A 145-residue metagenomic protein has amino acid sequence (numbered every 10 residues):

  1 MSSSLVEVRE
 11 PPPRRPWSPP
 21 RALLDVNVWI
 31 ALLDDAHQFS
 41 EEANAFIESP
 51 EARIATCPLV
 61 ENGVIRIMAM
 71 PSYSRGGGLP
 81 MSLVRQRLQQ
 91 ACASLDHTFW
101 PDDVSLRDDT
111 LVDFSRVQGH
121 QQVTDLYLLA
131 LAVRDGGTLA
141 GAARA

Functional and structural regions predicted by a protein language model:
M1-T56, P71-L83: Short, well-structured N-terminal submotif of metal-dependent ribonuclease cores
W17, A93-A140, R144: Active-site neighborhoods of divalent-metal-dependent phosphate/nucleic-acid chemistry enzymes
P20, L24, R66-M68, L106-D109: Short, basic/glycine-rich phosphate-binding loops at helix/coil junctions that contact nucleotide phosphates
W29, E61-V64: A generic structural signal for short hydrophobic patches within well-formed alpha-helices
N44-I47, L88-Q89, L128-L129: Short amphipathic alpha-helical segments and helix-helix/interface helices
A52-R53, R85-L95: Short, mixed-charge aromatic SLiMs
L59-V60, R144: Short beta->alpha linker loops
E61, V84-L88, D125: A general structural signal for well-ordered alpha-helical segments in protein cores
